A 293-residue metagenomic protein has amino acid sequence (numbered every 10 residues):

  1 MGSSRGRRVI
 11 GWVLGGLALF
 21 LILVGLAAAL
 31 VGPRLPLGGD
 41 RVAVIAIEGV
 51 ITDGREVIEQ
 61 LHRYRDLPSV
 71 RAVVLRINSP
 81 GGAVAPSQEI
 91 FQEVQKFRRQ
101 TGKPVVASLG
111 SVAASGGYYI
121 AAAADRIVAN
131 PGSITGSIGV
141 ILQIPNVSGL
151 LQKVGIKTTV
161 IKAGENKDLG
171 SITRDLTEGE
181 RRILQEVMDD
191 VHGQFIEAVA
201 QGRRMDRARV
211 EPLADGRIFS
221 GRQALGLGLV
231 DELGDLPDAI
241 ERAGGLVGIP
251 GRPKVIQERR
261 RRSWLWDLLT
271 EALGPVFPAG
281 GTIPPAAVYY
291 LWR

Functional and structural regions predicted by a protein language model:
M1-A107, V112-A113, Y119-A122, R126-N130 (+1 more regions): N-terminal organellar transit peptides
G132-V140: Active-site loop architecture of trypsin-fold serine endopeptidases
